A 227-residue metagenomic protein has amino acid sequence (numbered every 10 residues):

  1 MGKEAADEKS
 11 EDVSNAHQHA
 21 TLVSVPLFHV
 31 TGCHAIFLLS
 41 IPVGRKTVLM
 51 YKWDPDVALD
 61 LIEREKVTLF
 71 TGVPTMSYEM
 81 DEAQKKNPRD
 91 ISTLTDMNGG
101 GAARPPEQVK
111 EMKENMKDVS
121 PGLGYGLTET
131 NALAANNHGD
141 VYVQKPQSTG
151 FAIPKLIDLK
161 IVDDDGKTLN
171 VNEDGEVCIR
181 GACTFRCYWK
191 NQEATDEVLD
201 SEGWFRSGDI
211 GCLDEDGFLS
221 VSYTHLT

Functional and structural regions predicted by a protein language model:
M1-A20, F28-T68, A83: Conserved AMP-binding/adenylation subdomain of ANL enzymes
S10, Y142-T149: Short, P/G- and charge-enriched loop/turn segments at secondary-structure junctions
P42-R45, R64-G72, D81-Q144, P154 (+1 more regions): Gly/Ser/Thr-rich phosphate-binding loop
T75-S77, R104, T184: Alpha-helix capping/helix-boundary segments
Y78, K110, E193: Active-site phosphate/pyrophosphate- and oxyanion-stabilizing loops and adjacent acidic/basic residues in soluble
F151, K167-N172, E176-L226: Conserved ATP-binding/catalytic segment of the ANL
D158-L159, I210: Generic short beta-strand
